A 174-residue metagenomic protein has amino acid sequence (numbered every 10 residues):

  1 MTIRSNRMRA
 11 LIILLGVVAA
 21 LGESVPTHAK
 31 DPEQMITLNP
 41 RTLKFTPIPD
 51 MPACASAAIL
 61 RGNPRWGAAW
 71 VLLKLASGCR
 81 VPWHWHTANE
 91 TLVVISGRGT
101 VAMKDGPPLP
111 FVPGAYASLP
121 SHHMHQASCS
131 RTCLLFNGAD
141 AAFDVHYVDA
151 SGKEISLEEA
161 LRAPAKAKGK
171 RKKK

Functional and structural regions predicted by a protein language model:
T2-I13: Bacterial N-terminal signal peptides that target proteins for export
L11-G22: Bacterial N-terminal signal peptides
P26-A69, G152-K174: A short, N-terminal "cap"/entry segment at the start of jelly-roll beta-barrel domains of the cupin/DSBH fold
W66-H86, P120-S121: Conserved short histidine dyad/triad with adjacent acidic residue
A76-C79, H86-D105: Glycine- and acidic-residue-biased ligand/ion/polar-headgroup-sensing regions
V81-W83, T100-A102, L119, M124-S130: Short beta-strand His + acidic residue motifs that chelate non-heme Fe in jelly-roll/DSBH and cupin folds
D105-H122: Short acidic-glycine-tyrosine-enriched beta hairpin
S121-V145: Ligand-binding loop in jelly-roll beta-barrel domains
